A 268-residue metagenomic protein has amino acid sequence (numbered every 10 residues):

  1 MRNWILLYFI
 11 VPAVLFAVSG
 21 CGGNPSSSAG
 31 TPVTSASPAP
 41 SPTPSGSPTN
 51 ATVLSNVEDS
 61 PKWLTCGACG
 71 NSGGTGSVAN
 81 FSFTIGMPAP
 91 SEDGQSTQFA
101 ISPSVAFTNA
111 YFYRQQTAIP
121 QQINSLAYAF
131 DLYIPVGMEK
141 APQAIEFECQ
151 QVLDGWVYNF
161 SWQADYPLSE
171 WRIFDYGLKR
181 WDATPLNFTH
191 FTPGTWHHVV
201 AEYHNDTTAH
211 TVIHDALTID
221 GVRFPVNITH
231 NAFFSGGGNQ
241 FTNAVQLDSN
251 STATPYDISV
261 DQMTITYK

Functional and structural regions predicted by a protein language model:
Y8-A17: Bacterial N-terminal signal peptides
F16-T49: Bacterial Sec-dependent N-terminal signal peptides
V57, V199, D261-I265: Extracellular beta-strand elements of beta-rich domains used for carbohydrate recognition/degradation or cell-matrix
P61-F99: Extracellular glycan-recognition surfaces and repeat-rich motifs
Q95-I173, Y267: Secretory/extracellular carbohydrate-interaction modules and structurally similar beta-sandwich "look-alikes"
F130, H198-I228: Carbohydrate-binding surfaces in secreted/extracellular proteins
Y176-H198: Short, aromatic/His-centered strand-loop micro-motif at the edge of beta-sheets
N227-D261: Flexible glycan-contacting loops in extracellular carbohydrate-active proteins
